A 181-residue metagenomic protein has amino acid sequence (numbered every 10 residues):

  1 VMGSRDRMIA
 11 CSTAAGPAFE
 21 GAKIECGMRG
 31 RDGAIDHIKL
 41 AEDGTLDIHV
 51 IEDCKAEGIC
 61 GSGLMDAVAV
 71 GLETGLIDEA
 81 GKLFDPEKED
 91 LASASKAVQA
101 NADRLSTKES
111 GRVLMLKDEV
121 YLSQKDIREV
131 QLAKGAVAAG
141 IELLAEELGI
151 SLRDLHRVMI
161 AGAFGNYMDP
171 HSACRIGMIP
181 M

Functional and structural regions predicted by a protein language model:
V1-M181: Helical "lid/coupling" subdomains associated with nucleotide-phosphate turnover
